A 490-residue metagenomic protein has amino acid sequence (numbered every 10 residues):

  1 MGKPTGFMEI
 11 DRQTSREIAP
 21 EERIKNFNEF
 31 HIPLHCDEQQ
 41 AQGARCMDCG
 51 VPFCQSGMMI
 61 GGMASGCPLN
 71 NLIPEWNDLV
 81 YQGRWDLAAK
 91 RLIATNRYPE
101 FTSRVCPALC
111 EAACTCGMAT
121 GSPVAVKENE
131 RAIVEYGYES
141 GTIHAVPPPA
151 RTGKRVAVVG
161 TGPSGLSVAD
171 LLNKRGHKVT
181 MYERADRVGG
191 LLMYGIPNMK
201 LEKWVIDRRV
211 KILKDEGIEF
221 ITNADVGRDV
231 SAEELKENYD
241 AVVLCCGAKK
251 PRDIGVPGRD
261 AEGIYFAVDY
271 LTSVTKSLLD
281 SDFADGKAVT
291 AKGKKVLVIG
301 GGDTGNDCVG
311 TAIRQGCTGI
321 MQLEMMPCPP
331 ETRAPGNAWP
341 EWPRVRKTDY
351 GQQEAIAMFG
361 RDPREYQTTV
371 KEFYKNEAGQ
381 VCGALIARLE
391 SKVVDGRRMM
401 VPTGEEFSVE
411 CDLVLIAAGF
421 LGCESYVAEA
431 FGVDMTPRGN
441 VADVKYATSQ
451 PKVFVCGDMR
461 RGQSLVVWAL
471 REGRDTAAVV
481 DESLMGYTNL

Functional and structural regions predicted by a protein language model:
T5-I32, A41-A44, N70-V80, K90-L92 (+9 more regions): Beta1-alpha1 glycine-rich phosphate/pyrophosphate-binding loop at the start of Rossmann-like nucleotide-binding domains
R12-L34, Q42-R45, Y366, Y374-K375 (+2 more regions): C-terminal catalytic lobe of FAD-dependent flavoproteins
Q40-A44, D48-S56, G62-P148, K214 (+4 more regions): Glycine/serine-rich phosphate-binding loop and adjoining beta1-alpha1 elements at the start of nucleotide-handling
L87, A150, R155-V159, D207-V256 (+3 more regions): Feature captures the FAD/FMN-dependent oxidoreductase FAD-binding
R151-T161, K292-G302: Beta1/beta-strand and adjacent pyrophosphate-binding region of the FAD-binding site in flavoprotein oxidoreductases
D260-G293, K392-Q463: FAD-site-proximal beta/loop scaffold in flavoenzymes
G305-C308, Q315, M459-Y487: A conserved FAD-binding loop/helix module that cradles the flavin
